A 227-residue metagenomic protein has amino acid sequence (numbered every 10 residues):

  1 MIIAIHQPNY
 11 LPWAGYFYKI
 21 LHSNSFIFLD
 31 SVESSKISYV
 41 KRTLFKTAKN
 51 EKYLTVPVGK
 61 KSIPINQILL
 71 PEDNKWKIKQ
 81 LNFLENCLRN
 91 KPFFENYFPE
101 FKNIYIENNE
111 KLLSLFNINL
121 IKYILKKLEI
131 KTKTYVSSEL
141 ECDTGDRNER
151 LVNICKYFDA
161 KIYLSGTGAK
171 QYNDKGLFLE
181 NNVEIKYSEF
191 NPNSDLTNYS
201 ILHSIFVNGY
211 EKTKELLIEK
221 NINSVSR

Functional and structural regions predicted by a protein language model:
M1-R227: Residues lining hydrophobic/aromatic ligand-binding pockets adjacent to catalytic sites
